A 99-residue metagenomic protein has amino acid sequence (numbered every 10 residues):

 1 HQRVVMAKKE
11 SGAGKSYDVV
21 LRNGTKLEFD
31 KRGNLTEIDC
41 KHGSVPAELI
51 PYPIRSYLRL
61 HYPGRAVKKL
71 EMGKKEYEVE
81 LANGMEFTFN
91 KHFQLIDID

Functional and structural regions predicted by a protein language model:
H1-V5, V45-A66: Short, non-transmembrane alpha-helical segments in secretory-pathway proteins
R3-R22, A66-A82: A cross-family detector of function-defining hotspots
K15-K41, A82-D99: Amphipathic N-proximal alpha-helical interface segments
Y57-H61, K74, K91-D99: Flexible "stalk/tail and boundary" regions
